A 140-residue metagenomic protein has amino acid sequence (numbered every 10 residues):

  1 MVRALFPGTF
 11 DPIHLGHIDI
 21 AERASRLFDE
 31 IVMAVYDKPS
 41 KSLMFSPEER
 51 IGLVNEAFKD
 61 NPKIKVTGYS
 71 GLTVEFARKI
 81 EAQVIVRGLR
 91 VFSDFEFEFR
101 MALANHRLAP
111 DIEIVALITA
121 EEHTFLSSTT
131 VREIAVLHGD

Functional and structural regions predicted by a protein language model:
M1-D140: Nucleotidyltransferase catalytic core that binds NTPs
